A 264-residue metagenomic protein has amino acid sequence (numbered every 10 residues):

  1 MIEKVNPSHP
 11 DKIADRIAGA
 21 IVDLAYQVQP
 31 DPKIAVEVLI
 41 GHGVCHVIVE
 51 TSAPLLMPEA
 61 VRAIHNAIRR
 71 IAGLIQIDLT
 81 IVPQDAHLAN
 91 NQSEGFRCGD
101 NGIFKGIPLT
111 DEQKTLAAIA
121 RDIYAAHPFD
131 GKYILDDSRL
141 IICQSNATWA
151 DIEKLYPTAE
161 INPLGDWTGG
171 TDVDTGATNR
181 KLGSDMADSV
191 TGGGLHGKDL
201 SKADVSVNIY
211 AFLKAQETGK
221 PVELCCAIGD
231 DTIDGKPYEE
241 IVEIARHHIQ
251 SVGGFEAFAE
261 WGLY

Functional and structural regions predicted by a protein language model:
M1-Y264: A domain-level signal for the structural core that forms small-molecule/cofactor-binding pockets and catalytic centers
